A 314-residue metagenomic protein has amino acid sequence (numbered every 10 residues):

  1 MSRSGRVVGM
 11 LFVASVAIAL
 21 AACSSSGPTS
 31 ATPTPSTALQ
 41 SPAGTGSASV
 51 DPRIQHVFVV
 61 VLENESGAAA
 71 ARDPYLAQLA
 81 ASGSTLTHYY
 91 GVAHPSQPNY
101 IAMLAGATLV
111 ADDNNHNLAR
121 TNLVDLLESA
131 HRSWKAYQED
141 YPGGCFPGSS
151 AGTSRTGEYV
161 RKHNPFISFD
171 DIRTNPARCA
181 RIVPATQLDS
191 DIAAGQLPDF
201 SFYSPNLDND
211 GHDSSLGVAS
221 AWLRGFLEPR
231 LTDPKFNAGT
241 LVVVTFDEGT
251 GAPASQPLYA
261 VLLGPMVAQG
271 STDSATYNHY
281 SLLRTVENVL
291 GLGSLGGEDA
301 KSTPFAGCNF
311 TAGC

Functional and structural regions predicted by a protein language model:
M1-F12: Bacterial N-terminal signal peptides that target proteins for export
A19-A22: C-terminal motif of bacterial Sec signal peptides marking the signal peptidase cleavage site
S24-C314: N-terminal pro-sequences and low-complexity stem/linker regions of secreted or lumenal proteins
